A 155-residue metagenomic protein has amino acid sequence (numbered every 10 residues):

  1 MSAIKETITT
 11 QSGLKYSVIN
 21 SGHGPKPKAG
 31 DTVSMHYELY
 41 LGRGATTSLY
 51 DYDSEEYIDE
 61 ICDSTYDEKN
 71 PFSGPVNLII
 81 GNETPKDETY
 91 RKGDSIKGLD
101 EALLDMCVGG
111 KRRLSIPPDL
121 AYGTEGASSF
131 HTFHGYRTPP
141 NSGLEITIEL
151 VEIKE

Functional and structural regions predicted by a protein language model:
M1-E155: Cross-family detector of peptidyl-prolyl cis-trans isomerase
